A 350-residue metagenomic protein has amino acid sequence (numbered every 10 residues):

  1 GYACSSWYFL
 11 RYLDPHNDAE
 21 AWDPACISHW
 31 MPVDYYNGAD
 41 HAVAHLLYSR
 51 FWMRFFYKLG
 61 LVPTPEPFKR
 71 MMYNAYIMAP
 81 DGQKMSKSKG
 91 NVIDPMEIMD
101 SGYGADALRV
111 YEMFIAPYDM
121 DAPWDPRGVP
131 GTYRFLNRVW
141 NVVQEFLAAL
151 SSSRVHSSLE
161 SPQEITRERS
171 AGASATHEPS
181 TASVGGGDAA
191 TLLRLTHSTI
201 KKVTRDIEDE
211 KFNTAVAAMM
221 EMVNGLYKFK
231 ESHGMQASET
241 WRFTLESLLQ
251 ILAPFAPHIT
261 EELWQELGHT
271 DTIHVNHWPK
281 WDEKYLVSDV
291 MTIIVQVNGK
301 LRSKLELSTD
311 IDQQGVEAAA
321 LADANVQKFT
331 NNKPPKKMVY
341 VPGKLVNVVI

Functional and structural regions predicted by a protein language model:
G1-L147, L195-K228, F243-L252, V348: Structured secondary-structure scaffolds
N17-D18, I293-I350: NTP/phosphate- and nucleic-acid-binding module
P63-F68, T260, T270, N332-P335: Short secondary-structure junction motifs
K69-R70, L286-S288, T330-N332: Short solvent-exposed loop/turn micro-motifs enriched in small/polar/acidic residues
M78, A182-K202, A217, E221-I311: Acidic, turn-prone loop/beta-hairpin segments
A148-A190, R194, Q236: Intrinsic disorder/low-complexity segments
